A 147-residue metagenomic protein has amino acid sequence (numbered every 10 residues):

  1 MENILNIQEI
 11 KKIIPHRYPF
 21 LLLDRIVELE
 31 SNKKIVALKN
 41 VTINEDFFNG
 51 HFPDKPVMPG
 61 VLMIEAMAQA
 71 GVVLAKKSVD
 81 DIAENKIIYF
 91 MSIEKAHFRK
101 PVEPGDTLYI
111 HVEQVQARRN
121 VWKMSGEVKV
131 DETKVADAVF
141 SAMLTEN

Functional and structural regions predicted by a protein language model:
M1-E28: N-terminal leader/capping segments at the start of a protein or of a new domain
E2, S31-N32, V102-D106, E113-N147: HotDog/MaoC-like acyl-thioester-processing domains
E2-I4, G71-Y109, V135-D137: Hydrophobic beta-strand-centered segment that forms part of the acyl-chain substrate-binding groove
K11, D54, H97-K100: Beta-strand-rich interaction surfaces with strong enrichment in secreted/lumenal proteins
Y18-M58: Catalytic strand-loop segment that frames the active site of acyl-thioester-processing enzymes
F20-L22, L108, W122: Hydrophobic core residues within well-ordered beta-strands of beta-rich domains
L22-R25, S92, H97, H111-E113 (+2 more regions): Residues located in well-ordered beta-strands
E45, N49-V73, F90-M91: Compact, glycine-rich, soluble single-domain proteins
